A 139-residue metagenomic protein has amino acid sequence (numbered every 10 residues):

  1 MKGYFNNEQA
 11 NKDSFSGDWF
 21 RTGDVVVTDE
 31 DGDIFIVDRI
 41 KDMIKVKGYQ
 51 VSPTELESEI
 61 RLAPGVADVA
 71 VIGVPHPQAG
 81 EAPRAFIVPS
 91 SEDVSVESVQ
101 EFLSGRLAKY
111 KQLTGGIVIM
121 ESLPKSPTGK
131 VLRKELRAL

Functional and structural regions predicted by a protein language model:
K2-G3, A10-D13, G17, V25-K111 (+2 more regions): AMP-binding/adenylate-forming catalytic core of the ANL superfamily
A108-K130: AMP-binding/adenylate-forming catalytic domain of the ANL superfamily
